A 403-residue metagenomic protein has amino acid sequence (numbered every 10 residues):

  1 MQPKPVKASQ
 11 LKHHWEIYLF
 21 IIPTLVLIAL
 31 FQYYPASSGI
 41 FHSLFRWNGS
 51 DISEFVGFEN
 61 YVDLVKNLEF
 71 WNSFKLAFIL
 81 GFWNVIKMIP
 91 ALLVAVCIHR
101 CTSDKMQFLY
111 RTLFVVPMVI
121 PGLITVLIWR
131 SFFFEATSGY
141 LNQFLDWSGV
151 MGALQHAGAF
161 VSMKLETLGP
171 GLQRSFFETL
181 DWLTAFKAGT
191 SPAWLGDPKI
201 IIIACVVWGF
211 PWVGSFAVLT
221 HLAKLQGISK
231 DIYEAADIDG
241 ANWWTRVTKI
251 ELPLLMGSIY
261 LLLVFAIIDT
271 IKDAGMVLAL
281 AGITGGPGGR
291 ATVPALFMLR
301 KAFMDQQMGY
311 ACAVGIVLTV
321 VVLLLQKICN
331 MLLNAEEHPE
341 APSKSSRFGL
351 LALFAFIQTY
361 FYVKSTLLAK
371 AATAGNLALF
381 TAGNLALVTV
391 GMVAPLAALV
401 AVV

Functional and structural regions predicted by a protein language model:
M1-K4, G391: Short, low-complexity disordered leader/linker segments with a strong preference for bacterial N-terminal type II
K4, S9-S343, F361-A369, L387 (+1 more regions): A structural signal for multi-pass alpha-helical bundles of membrane permease subunits that mediate small-molecule
E340-A378, G383-V403: Transmembrane alpha-helices
